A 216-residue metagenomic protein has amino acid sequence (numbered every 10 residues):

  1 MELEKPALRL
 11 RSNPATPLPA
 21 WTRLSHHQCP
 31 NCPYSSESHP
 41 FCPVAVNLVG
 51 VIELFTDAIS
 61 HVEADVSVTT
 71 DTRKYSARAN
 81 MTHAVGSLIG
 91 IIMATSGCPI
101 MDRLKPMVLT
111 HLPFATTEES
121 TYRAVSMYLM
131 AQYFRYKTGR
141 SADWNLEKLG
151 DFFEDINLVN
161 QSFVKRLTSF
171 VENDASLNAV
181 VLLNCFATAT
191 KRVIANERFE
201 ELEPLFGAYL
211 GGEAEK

Functional and structural regions predicted by a protein language model:
E2-Y34: N-terminal ordered "arm"
R9-R11, E37-P40, K74-S76: Residues in flexible loops and secondary-structure boundaries
N13-T16, C32, T72, L88 (+1 more regions): Generic preference for well-ordered secondary structure
T22-E53: A broadly used, surface-exposed interaction patch
C42-Y133: Long amphipathic alpha-helical segments with strong coiled-coil/leucine-zipper propensity
A115-K216: Conserved phosphate-interacting/catalytic interface
